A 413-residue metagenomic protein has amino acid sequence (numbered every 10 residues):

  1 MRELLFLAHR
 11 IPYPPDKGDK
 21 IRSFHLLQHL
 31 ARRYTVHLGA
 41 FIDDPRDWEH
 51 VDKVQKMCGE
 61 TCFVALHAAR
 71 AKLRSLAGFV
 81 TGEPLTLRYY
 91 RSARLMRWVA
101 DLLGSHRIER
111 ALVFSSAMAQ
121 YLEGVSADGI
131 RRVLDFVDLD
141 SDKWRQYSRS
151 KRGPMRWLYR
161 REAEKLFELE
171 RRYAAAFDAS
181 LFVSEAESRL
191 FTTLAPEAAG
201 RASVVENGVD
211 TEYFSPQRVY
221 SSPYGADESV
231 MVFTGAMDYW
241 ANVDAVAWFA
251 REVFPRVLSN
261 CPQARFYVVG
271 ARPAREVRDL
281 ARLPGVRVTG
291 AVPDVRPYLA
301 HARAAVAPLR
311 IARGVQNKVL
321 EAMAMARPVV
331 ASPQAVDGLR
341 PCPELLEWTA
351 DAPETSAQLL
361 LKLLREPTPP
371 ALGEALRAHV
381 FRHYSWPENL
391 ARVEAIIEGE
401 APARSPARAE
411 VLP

Functional and structural regions predicted by a protein language model:
M1-F63, G104-H106, P413: N-terminal subdomain of nucleotide-sugar transferases
H9, A68-Y89, R132-R171, R189 (+2 more regions): Acceptor-binding helix/loop patch of EC 2.4 sugar-transfer enzymes, predominantly nucleotide-sugar-dependent
E49-H50, Q120-L122, E164-R201: A short, active-site helix/loop in glycosyltransferases that binds the activated sugar's phosphate group
A175, L190-T193, A199, S203-H301: Conserved catalytic-core segment of nucleotide-activated headgroup transferases in glycan assembly
D178, A300-G314, M325-P328: Acidic donor-binding loop of glycosyltransferase active sites
K318-E321, P328-S332: Short hydrophobic beta-strand element within catalytic cores of glycosyltransferases and related nucleotide-activated
D337-K362: Change "using UDP/GDP/dTDP sugars" to "using nucleotide sugars
T368-H383: A short, well-ordered alpha-helix in the C-terminal region of glycosyltransferases
